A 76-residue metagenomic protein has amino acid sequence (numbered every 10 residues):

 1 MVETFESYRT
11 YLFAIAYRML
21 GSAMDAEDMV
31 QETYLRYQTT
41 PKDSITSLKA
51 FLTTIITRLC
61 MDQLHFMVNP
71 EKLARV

Functional and structural regions predicted by a protein language model:
M1-L12, M24-E27, D43: A short, charge-rich alpha-helical start-of-domain segment used by transcription regulators
T4, Y8, L12, T33 (+1 more regions): Residue-level preference for hydrophobic side chains embedded in well-ordered alpha helices
L12, Y37, C60-L64: Hydrophobic recognition helices of helix-based DNA-binding modules
Q31-S47, M67: Sigma70-family region 2
T54-A74: Arg/Lys-rich amphipathic alpha helix in sigma70-family domain 2
